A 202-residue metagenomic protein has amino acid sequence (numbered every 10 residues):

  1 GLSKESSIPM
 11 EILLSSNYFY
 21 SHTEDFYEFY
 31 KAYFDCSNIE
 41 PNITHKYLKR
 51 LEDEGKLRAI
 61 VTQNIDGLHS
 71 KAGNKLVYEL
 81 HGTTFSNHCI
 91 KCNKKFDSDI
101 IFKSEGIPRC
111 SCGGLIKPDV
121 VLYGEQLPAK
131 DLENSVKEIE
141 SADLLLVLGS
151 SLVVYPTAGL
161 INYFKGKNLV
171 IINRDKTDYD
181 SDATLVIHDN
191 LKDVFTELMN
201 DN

Functional and structural regions predicted by a protein language model:
G1-N202: Conserved catalytic core of sirtuin-type NAD+-dependent deacylases
